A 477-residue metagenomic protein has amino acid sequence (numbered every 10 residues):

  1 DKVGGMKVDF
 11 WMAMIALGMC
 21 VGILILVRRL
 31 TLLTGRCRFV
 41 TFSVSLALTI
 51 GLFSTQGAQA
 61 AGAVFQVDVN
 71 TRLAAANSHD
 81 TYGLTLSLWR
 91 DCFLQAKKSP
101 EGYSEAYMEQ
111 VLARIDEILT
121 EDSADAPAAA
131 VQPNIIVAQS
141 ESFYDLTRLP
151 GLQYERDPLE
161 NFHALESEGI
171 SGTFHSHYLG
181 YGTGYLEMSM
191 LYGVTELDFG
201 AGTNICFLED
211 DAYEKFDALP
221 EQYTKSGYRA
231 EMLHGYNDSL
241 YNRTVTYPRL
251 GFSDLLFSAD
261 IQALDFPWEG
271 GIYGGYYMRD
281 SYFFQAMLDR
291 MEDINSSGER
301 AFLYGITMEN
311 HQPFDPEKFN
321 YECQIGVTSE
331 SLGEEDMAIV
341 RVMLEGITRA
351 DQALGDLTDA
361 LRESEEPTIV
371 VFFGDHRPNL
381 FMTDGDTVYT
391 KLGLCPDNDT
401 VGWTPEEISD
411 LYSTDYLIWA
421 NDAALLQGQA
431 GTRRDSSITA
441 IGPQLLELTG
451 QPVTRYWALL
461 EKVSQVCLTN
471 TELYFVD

Functional and structural regions predicted by a protein language model:
D1, K7-D9, S104-M108, F257 (+1 more regions): A diffuse structural propensity rather than consistent per-protein peaks
D1-S78: Transmembrane and membrane-interface helices of multi-pass, inner-membrane envelope-modifying transferases
D1-V3, T31-G57, V137, N237 (+6 more regions): Intrinsic structural disorder
S54-V137: Membrane-interface segments at or immediately adjacent to transmembrane helices that form the boundary between
A113-P133, Q139-S140, D145-D477: Solvent-exposed soluble domains appended to multi-pass membrane proteins
